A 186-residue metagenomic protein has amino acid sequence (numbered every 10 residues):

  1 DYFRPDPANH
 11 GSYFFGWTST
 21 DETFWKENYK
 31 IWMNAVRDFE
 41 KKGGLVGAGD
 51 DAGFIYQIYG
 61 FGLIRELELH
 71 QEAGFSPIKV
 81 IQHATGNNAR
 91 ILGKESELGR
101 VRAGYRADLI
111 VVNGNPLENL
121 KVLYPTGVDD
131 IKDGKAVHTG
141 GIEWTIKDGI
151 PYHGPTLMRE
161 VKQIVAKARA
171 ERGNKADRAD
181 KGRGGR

Functional and structural regions predicted by a protein language model:
D1-A73, K162-R186: Active-site neighborhoods of metal-dependent hydrolases
W17, F24, Y29, N34 (+3 more regions): C-terminal helical cap
F39, G60, A73, R102 (+2 more regions): Generic structural signal for beta-strand residues in well-ordered domains
A48-A52, A84, K147-I150: Active-site-proximal beta-strand/loop segments in catalytic clefts of secreted hydrolases
F54-I58, A89-R90, E118-N119, H153-G154: Flexible loop/turn segments at secondary-structure boundaries
N87, Y124-G127, I164-A168: Alpha-helix boundary/capping residues
R106-E160: C-terminal cap of metal-dependent C-N hydrolases
